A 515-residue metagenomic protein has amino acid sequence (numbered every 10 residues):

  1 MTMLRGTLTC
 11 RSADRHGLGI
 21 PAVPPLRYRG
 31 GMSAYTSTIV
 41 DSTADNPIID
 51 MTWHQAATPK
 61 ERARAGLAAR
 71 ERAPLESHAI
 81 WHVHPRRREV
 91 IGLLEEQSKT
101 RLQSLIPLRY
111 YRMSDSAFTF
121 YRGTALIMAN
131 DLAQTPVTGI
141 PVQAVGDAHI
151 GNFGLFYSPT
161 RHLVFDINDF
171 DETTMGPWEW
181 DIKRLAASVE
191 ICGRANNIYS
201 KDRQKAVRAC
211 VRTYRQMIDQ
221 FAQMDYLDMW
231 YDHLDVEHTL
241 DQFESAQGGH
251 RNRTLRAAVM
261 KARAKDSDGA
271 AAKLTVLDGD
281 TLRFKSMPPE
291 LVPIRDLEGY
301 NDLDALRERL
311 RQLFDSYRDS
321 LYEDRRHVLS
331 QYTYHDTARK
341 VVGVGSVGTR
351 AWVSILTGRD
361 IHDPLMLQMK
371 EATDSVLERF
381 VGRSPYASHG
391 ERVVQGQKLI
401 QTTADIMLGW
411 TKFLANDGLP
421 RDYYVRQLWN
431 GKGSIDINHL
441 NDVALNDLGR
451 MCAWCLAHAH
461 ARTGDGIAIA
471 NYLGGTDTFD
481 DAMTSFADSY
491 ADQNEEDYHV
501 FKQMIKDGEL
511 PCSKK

Functional and structural regions predicted by a protein language model:
M1-M3: Methionine residue identity
L18-G31: Short, Lys/Arg-enriched N-terminal segments with co-localized hydrophobic residues within the first ~10-30 amino acids
G31-T43: N-terminal acidic, proline/glycine-rich, low-complexity intrinsically disordered segments
I48, W53-Q55, K60-A63: Basic, amphipathic N-terminal segments
R62-L75, P85-I106, Y111-V145, I150-K261 (+1 more regions): Conserved ATP-binding subdomain of kinase catalytic cores across diverse folds
E237-R309: Long, low-complexity segments enriched in small/aliphatic residues
